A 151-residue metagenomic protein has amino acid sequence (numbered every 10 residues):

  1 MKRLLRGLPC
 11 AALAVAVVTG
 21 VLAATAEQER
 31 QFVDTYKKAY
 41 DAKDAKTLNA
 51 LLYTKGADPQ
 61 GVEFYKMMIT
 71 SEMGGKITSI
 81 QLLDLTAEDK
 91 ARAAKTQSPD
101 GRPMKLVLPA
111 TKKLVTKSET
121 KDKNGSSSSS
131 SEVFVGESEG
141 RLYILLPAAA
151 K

Functional and structural regions predicted by a protein language model:
M1-A11: Bacterial N-terminal signal peptides that target proteins for export
P9-G20: Bacterial N-terminal signal peptides
V18-A45, A50, T54, D58: Short, low-complexity N-terminal intrinsically disordered segments enriched in polar/charged residues
Q31, K46-T111: Short solvent-exposed beta->alpha transition segments
A87-K151: Exposed beta-sheet edge and beta->alpha loop/turn motif
